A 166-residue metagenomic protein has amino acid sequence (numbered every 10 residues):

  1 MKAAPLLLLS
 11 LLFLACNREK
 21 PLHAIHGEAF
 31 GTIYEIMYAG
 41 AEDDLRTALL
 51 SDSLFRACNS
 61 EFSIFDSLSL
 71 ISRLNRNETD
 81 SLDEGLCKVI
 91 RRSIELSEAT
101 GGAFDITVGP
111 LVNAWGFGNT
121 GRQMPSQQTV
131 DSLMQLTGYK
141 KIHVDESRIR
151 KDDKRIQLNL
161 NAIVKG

Functional and structural regions predicted by a protein language model:
M1-K2, N17: N-terminal hydrophobic targeting signals that begin at the initiator methionine
P5-L12: Bacterial N-terminal signal peptides
F13-N161: A contiguous, well-ordered beta/alpha segment that forms the leading edge of an enzyme domain
K165: Short, conserved phosphate/pyrophosphate- and ester-handling motifs at nucleotide-, phospho-/glycolipid
